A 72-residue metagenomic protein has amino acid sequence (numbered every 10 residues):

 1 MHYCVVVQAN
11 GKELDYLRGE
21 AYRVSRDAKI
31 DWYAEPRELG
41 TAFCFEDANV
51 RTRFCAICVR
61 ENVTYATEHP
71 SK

Functional and structural regions predicted by a protein language model:
M1, A34-L39: Short glycine-enriched loop/turn motifs at secondary-structure junctions
M1-G11: Short glycine-/aliphatic-rich beta-strand segments at the starts of folded cytosolic domains
V5-V7, T41-C44: Generic recognition of long tandem-repeat/solenoid scaffolds
G11, C44-T52: Helix N-cap motif at beta-to-alpha junctions
L17-V24, R53-N62: Short amphipathic alpha-helices in soluble, non-transmembrane regions that often serve as interface/regulatory elements
E20-P36: Short, glycine- and small/hydrophobic-rich beta-strand elements in well-ordered beta-sheets
I30-A34, E61-K72: Conserved short beta-strand edge segments in small beta-sheet-based binding/regulatory domains
